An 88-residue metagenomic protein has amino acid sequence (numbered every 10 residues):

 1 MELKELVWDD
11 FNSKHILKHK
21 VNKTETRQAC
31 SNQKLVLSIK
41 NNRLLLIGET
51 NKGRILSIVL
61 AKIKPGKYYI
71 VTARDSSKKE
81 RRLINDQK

Functional and structural regions predicted by a protein language model:
M1-K88: Ribonuclease/tRNase effector modules and their secretory precursors
